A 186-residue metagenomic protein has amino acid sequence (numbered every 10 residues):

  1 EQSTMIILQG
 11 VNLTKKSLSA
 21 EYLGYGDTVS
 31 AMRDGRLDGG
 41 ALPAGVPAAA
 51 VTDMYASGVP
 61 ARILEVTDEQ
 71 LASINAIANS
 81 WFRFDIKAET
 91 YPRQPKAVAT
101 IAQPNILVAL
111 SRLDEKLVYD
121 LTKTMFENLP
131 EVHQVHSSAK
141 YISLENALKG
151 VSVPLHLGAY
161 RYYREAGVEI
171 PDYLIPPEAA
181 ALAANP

Functional and structural regions predicted by a protein language model:
E1-D34, P130, E145, K149-G158: Bilobed "Venus flytrap"/periplasmic-binding protein-like clamshell domains and structurally analogous long
E1-T4, P92-R93, Q134-H136: Short, flexible segments with low predicted structural confidence
Q2-I6, T52, D120: A short secondary-structure junction signal
Q9, L13-L113: Pocket-lining segment of extracytoplasmic ligand-binding domains
K96-P186: Segments of small-molecule ligand-sensing domains
